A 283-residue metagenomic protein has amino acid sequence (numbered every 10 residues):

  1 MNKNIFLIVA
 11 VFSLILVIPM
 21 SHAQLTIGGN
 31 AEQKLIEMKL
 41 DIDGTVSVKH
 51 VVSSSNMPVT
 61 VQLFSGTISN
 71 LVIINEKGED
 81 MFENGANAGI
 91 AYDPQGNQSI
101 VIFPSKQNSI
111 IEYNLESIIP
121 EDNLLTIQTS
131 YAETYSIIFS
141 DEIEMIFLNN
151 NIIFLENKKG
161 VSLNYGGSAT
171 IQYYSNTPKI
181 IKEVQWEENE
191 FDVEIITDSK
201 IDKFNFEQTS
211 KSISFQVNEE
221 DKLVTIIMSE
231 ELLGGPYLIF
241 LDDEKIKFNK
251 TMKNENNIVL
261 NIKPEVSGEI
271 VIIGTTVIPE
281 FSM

Functional and structural regions predicted by a protein language model:
I5-L7, I278-M283: Short, hydrophobic alpha-helical membrane anchors of single-pass surface/secreted proteins
V9-V17: Bacterial N-terminal signal peptides
S21-E280: Lumenal/extracellular ectodomains and adaptor appendage modules of the eukaryotic vesicle/secretory system
